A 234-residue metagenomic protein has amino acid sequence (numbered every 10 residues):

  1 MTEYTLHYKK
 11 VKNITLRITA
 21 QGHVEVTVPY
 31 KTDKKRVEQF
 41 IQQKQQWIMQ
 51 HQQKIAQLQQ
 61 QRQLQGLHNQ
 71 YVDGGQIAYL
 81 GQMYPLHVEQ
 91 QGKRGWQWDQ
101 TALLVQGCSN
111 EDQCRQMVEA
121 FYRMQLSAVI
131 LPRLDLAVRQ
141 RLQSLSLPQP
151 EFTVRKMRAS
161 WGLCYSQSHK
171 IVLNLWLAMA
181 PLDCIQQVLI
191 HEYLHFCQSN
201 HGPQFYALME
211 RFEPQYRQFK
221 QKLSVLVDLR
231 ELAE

Functional and structural regions predicted by a protein language model:
M1-Q187, F196-E234: Active-site-proximal or metal-binding-adjacent scaffold patches in catalytic folds
E192: Walker B catalytic acidic pair
